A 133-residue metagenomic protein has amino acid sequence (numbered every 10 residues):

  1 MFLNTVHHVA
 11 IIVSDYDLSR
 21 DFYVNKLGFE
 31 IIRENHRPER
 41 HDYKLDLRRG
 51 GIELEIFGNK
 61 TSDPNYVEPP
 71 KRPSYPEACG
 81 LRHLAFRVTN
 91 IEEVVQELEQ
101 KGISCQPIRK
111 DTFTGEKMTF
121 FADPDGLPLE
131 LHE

Functional and structural regions predicted by a protein language model:
M1-L18, L81-L84: N-terminal beta-strand motif that seeds the catalytic metal site of vicinal oxygen chelate
F2, D46, F86, E92-E133: Vicinal oxygen chelate
H7, H41-Y43, R82, K117: Residue-level marker for the onset of beta-strands and adjacent loop->beta junctions in well-ordered domains
I12-L54: Core segments of cupin and vicinal oxygen chelate
E53, K60-D63: Active-site/binding-pocket entry motifs
P69-Y75: Short, P/G- and charge-enriched loop/turn segments at secondary-structure junctions
E77-I91: Mid-chain, well-packed structural core segment of small domains
